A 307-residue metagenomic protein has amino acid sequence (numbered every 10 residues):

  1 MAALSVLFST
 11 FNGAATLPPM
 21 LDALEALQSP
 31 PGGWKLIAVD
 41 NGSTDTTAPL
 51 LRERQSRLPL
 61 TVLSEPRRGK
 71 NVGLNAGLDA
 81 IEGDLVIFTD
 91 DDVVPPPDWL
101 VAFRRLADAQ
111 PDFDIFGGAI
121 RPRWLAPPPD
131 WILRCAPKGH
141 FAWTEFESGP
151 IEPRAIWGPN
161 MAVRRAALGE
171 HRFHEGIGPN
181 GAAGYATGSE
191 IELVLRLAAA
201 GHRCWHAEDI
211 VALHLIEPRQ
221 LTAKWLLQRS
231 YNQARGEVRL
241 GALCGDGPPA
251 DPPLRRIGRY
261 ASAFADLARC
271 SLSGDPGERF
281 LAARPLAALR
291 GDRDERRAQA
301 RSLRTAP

Functional and structural regions predicted by a protein language model:
G13-A26: Short, well-formed alpha-helical segments that are part of the catalytic scaffolds of diverse glycosyltransferases
D40-P49, V93: A conserved acidic beta->alpha catalytic loop
E65-I81: Glycine-rich, basic loop-to-helix element that forms the pyrophosphate-binding segment of sugar-nucleotide handling
V86: Short aromatic/hydrophobic "clamp" motif used to bind/position activated sugar donors
D98-W131: Conserved donor NDP-sugar-binding/catalytic core segment of glycosyltransferases
C135-R154: Short, flexible, basic/aromatic active-site loop/helix in glycosyltransferases
N160-V163, A167, H171, P179-I210: A short, conserved alpha-helix in the catalytic core of glycosyltransferases
Q228-R235, G245-P307: Non-catalytic, C-terminal membrane-associated alpha-helical segments of glycosyltransferases
